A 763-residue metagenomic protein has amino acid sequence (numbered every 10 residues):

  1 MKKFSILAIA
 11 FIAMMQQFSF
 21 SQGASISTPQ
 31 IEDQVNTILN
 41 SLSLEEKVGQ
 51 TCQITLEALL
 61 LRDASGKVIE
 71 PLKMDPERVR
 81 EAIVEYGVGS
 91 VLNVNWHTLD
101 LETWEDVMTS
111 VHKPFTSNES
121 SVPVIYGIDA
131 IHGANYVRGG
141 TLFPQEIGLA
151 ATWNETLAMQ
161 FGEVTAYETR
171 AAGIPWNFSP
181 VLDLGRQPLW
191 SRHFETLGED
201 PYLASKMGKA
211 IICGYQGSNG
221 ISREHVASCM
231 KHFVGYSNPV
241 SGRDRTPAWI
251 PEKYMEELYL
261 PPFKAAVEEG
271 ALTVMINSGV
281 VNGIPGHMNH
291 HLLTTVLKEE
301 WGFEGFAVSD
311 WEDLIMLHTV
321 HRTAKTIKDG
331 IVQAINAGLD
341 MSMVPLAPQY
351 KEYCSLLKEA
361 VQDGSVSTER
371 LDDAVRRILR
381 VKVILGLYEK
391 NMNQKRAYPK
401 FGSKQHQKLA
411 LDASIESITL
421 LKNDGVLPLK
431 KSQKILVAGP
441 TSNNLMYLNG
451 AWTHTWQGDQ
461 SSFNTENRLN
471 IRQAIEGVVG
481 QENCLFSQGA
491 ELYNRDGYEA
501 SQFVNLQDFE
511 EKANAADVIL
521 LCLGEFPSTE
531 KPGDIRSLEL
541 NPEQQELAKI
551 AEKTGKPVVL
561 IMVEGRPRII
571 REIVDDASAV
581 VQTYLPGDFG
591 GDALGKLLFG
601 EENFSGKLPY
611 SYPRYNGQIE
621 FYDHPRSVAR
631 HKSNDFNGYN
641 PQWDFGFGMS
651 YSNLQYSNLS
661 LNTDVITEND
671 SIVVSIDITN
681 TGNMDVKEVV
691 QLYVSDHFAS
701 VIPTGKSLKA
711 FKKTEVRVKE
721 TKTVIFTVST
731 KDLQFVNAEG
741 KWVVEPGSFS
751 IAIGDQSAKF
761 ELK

Functional and structural regions predicted by a protein language model:
M1-I26: Bacterial Sec-dependent N-terminal signal peptides
F20-Q734, E745-K759, K763: Glycoside hydrolase catalytic-domain context in secreted enzymes
N737-E739: Flexible, membrane-facing loop/turn or short amphipathic-helix motifs that contact lipid bilayers or gate lipid-binding
